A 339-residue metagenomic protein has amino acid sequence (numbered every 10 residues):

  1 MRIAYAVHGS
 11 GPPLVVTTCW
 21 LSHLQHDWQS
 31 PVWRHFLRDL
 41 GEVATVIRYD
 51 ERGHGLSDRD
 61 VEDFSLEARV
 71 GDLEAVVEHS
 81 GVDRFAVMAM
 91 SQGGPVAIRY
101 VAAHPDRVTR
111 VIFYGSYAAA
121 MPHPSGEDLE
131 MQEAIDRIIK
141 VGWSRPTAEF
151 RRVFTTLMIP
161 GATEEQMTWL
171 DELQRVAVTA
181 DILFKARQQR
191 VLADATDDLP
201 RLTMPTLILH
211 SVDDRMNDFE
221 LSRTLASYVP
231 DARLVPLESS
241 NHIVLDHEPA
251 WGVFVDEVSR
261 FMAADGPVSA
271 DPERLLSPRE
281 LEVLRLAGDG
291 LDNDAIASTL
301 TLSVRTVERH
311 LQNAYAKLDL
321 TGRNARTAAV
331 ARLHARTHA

Functional and structural regions predicted by a protein language model:
M1-D58: Conserved HGGG/HGGXW glycine-rich cap/lid loop of the alpha/beta-hydrolase fold
E67-F85: Conserved acidic catalytic loop of the alpha/beta-hydrolase fold
I98, A102, T109-V141: Flexible "cap/lid" loop of the alpha/beta hydrolase fold
S144-V191, D198: Conserved alpha/beta-hydrolase catalytic His-Asp/Glu region
L202, I208-H210: Short beta-strand/loop motif that positions the catalytic acidic residue of the alpha/beta-hydrolase fold
V212-N217, I243: Acidic catalytic loop of the alpha/beta-hydrolase fold
A232-E273: Catalytic active-site module of serine/aspartate enzymes centered on a nucleophile-bearing elbow/loop
A316-A339: Basic, Lys/Arg-enriched C-terminal extension of HTH/homeodomain DNA-binding domains
